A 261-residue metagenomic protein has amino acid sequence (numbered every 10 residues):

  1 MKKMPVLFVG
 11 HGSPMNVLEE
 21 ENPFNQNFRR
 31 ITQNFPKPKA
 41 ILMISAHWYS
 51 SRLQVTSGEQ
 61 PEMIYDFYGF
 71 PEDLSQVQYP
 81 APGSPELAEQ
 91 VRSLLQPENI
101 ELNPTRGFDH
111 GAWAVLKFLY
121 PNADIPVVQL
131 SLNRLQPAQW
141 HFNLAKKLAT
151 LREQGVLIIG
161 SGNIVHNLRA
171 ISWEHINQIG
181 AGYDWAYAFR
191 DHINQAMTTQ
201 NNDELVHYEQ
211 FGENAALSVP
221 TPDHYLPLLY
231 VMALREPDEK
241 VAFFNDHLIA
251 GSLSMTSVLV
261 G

Functional and structural regions predicted by a protein language model:
K2-E98: A short aromatic-anchored loop/beta-hairpin motif
P5-V9, A40-S45, L130, L151-I164 (+1 more regions): Beta-strand elements within well-structured catalytic alpha/beta cores of enzymes that handle phosphate/sulfate esters
E19-P23, P82, A138-F142, V219-P222: Conserved phosphate-coordination/catalytic loops
P23-N34, Q139-Q154: Long, well-ordered alpha-helical scaffolding segments within enzyme catalytic domains, especially pronounced
A46-S50, Q60-P61, F108-L116, I164: Short glycine-enriched loops at secondary-structure junctions
L74-P82, P104, S131-A138, A215: Flexible, glycine/proline-enriched loop segments at strand-loop-helix junctions that form or flank small-ligand binding
A88-F142, K147: Internal, conserved structured core segments that host functional sites
S93, P97, I125-P126, R134-Q136 (+3 more regions): Surface-exposed, charge/polar-rich loops and edge strands
